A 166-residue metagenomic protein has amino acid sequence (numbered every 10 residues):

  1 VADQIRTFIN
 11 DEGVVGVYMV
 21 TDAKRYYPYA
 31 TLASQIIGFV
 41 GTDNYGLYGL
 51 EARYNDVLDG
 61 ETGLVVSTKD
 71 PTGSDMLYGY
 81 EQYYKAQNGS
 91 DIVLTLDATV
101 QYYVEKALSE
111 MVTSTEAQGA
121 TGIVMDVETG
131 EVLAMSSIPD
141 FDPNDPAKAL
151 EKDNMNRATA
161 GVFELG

Functional and structural regions predicted by a protein language model:
V1-G89: Small/polar-residue-rich segments within soluble enzyme cores
D22, Q35, M125, L133-S136: Basic, glycine-enriched DNA-binding surface that flanks or lies within the catalytic cores of DNA
D22, T31, S136, N154 (+1 more regions): Residue-level signal for pocket-adjacent positions within structured domains
V40-D43, A134-D140: Short beta->alpha transition motifs characteristic of CBS
T72, E128-T129: Residue-level recognition of short loop/turn positions
Y84-E128, P146-G166: Active-site loop and adjoining helix of the penicillin-binding protein/serine DD-peptidase-beta-lactamase fold
